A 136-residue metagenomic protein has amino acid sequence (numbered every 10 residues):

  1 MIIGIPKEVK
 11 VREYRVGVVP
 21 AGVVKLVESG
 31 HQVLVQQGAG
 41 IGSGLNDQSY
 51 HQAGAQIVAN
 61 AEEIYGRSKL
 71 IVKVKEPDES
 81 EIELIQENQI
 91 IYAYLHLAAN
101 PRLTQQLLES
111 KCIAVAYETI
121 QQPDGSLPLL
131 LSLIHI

Functional and structural regions predicted by a protein language model:
I2-S110: An N-terminal-biased, well-structured beta-alpha scaffold segment characteristic of Rossmann-like dinucleotide-binding
L108-P123: Acidic-glycine-rich active-site phosphate/pyrophosphate-binding loop
I120-S132: Glycine-/Pro-rich loop/turn segments that contact NAD(P) or position catalytic residues in Rossmann-like domains
I134-I136: Conserved small/polar residues in nucleotide/adenosyl-binding loops
